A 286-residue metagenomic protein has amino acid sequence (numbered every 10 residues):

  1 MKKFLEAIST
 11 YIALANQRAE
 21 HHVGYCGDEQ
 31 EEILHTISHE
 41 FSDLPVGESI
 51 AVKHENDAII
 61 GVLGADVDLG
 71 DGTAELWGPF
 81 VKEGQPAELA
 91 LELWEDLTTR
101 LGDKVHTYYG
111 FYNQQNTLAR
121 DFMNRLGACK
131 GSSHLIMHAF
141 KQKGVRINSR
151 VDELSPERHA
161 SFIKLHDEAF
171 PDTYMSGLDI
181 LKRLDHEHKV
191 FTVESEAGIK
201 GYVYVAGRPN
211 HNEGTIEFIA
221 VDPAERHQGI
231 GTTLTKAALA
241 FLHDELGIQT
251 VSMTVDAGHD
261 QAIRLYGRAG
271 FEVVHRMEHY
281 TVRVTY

Functional and structural regions predicted by a protein language model:
M1-H35, H134, V145-T173: Short amphipathic alpha-helix that is part of the acyltransferase structural core
A15-N16, G24-S49, F170-E196, Y204: Active-site rim helix/loop that mediates acceptor-substrate recognition in acyltransferases
E32-E92, V203-E217, D222: Conserved donor-binding loop and adjoining core beta-sheet/short helix segment in diverse acyl/aminoacyl transferases
V81, Y109-A119, S252-I263, Y280-Y286: Conserved beta-strand-loop-alpha-helix junction that forms the acyl-donor binding cleft
Q85-T99, R125, V221, H227-F241 (+1 more regions): Conserved acetyl-CoA-binding loop-helix of GNAT-fold acetyltransferases
L101-N113, L242-T254: Conserved GNAT acetyl-CoA-binding A-motif
Q114-S132, T232, A257-H275: Conserved active-site alpha-helix within GNAT-family acetyltransferase domains
I180-L246: Glycine/small-residue-rich hydrophobic helix-like segments
